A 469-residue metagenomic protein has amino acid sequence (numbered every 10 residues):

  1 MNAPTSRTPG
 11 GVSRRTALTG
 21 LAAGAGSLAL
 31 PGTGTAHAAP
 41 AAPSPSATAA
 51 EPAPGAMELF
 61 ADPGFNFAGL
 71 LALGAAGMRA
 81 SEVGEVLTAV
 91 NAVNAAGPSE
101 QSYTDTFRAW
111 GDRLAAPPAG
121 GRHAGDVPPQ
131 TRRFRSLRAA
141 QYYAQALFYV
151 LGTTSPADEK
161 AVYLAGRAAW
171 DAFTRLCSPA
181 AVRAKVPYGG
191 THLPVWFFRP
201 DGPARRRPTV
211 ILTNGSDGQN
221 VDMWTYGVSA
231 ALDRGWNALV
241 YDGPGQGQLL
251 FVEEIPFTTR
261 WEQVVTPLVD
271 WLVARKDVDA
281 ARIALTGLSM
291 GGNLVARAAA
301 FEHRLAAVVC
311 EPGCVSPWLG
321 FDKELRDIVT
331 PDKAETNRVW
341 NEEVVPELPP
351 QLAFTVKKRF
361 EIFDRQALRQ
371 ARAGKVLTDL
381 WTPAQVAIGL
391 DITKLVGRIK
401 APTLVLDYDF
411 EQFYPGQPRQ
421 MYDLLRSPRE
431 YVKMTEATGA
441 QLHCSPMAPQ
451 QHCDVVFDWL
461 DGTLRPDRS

Functional and structural regions predicted by a protein language model:
M1-V12: N-terminal secretory signal peptides
F107, L164-G202: N-terminal cap/lid segment of alpha/beta-hydrolase-fold proteins
P256-K276: Alpha/beta-hydrolase active-site loop
A300-D379: Hydrolase active-site cap/lid region
I399, V405-D407: Short beta-strand/loop motif that positions the catalytic acidic residue of the alpha/beta-hydrolase fold
Q412-Q417: Conserved alpha/beta-hydrolase "acid-adjacent" motif
L425-A440: Catalytic histidine neighborhood in serine/cysteine hydrolases with alpha/beta-hydrolase-type architecture
A437-Q450: Catalytic histidine-centered segment of alpha/beta-hydrolase-like enzymes
